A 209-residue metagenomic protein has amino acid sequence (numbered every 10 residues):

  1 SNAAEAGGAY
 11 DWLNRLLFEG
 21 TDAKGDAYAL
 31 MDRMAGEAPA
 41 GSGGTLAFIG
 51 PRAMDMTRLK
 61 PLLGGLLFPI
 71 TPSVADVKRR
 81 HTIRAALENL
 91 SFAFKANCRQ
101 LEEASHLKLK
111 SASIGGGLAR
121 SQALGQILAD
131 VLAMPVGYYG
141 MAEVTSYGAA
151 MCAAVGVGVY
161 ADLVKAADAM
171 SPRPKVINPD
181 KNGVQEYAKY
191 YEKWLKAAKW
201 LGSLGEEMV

Functional and structural regions predicted by a protein language model:
S1, L16-D22, G158-V209: Acidic, glycine/GT-rich loop-and beta-edge segments that sit at the periphery of enzyme/chaperone cores
S1-A4, E19-D26, G115-A119, G140-M141 (+1 more regions): Alpha-helix capping and helix-loop boundary segments enriched in small/acidic/polar residues
S1-E5, D11-N14, E88, F92-K95 (+2 more regions): Glycine-rich phosphate-binding/hydrolytic loop that grips phosphoryl groups
S1-M56, A167, M208-V209: A short helix-loop
N2-A3, G8, K60-L63, T71-V74 (+6 more regions): Solvent-exposed, flexible loop/coil residues
A3, G7, G25, R80 (+5 more regions): Electropositive phosphate-/nucleotide-binding environments in soluble metabolic enzymes
N14-T21, A35, P39, S91-F94 (+6 more regions): Structural signal for hydrophobic packing residues in well-ordered secondary-structure cores of soluble enzyme domains
E37-T145: Activation-segment/catalytic-loop signature of the eukaryotic protein kinase fold
